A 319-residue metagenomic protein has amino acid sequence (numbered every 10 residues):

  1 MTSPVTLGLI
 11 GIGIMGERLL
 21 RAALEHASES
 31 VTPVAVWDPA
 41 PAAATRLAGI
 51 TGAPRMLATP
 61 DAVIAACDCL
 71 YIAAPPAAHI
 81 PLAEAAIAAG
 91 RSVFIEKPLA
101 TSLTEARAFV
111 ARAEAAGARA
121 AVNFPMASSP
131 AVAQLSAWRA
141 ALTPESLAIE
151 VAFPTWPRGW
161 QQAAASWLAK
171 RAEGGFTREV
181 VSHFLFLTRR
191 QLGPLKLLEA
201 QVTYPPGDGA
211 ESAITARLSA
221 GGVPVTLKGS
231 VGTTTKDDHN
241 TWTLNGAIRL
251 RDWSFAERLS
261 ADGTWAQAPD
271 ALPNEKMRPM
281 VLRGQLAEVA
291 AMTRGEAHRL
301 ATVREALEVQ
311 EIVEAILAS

Functional and structural regions predicted by a protein language model:
M1-P4, A62, C69-Y71, E288-S319: C-terminal helix-rich "cap/oligomerization" subdomain common to oxidoreductases
M1-T51: N-terminal Rossmann-like dinucleotide-binding module
L19, T51-V110: Beta-loop-alpha module in the N-terminal Rossmann-like domain of NAD(P)-dependent dehydrogenases, especially those
A35, C69, S146: Short, Asp-centered acidic motifs that coordinate Mg2+ and/or phosphate in catalytic or ligand-binding sites
I72, I95, A120-V122, L250: Hydrophobic residues in well-ordered beta-strands that form the structural core
T101-Q161: A contiguous active-site-proximal alpha/beta segment in oxidoreductase catalytic domains
Q162-T226, S230-T235, R304: Rossmann-like dinucleotide-binding domain that binds NAD(P)(H)
P206-D208, A220-Q285: NAD(P)-dinucleotide binding in Rossmann-like oxidoreductases
